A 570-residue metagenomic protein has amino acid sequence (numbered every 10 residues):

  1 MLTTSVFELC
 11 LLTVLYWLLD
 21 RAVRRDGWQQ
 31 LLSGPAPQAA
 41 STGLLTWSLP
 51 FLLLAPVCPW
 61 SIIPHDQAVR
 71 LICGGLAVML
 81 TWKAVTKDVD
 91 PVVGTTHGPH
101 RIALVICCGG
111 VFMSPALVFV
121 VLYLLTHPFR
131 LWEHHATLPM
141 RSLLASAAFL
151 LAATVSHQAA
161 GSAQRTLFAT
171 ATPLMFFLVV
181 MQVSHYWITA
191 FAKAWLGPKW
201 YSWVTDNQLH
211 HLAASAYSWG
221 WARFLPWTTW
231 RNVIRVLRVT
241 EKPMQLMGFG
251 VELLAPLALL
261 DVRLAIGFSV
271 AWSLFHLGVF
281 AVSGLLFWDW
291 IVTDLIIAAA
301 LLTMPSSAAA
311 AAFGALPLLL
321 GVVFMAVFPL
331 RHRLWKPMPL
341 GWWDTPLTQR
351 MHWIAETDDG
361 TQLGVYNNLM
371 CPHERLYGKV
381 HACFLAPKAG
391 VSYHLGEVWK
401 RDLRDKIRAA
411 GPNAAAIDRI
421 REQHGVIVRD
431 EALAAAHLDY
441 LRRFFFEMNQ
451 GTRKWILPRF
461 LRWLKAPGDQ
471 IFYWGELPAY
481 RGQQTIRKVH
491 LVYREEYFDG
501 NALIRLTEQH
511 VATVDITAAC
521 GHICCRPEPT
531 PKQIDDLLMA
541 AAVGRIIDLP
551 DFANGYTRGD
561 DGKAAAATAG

Functional and structural regions predicted by a protein language model:
M1-G570: Alpha-helical membrane-anchoring segments
